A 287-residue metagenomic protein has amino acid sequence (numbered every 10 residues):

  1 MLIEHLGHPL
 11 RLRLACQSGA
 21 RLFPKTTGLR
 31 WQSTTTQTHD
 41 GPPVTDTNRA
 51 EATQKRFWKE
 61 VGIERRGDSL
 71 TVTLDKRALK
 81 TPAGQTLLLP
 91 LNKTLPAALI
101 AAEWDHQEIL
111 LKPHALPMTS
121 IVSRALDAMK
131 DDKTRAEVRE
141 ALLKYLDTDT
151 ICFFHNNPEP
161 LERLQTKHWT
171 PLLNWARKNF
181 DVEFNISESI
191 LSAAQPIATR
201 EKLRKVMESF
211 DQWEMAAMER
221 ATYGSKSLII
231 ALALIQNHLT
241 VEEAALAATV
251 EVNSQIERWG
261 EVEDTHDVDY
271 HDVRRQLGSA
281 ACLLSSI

Functional and structural regions predicted by a protein language model:
M1-D46: N-terminal mitochondrial targeting presequence
T34-D131: An N-terminal structural lobe/cap that precedes and organizes the functional/catalytic core across diverse proteins
Q85-P90, T150-F153, P160, I230: Short cationic amphipathic helices and targeting signals
D105, I109, L172, R177 (+2 more regions): Hydrophobic/aromatic-lined pockets within catalytic cores
A136-L203: Internal, conserved structured core segments that host functional sites
Q195-E263: An internal, amphipathic alpha-helical element
A245-I287: Long hydrophobic alpha-helical segments typical of transmembrane helices together with their membrane-interfacial
